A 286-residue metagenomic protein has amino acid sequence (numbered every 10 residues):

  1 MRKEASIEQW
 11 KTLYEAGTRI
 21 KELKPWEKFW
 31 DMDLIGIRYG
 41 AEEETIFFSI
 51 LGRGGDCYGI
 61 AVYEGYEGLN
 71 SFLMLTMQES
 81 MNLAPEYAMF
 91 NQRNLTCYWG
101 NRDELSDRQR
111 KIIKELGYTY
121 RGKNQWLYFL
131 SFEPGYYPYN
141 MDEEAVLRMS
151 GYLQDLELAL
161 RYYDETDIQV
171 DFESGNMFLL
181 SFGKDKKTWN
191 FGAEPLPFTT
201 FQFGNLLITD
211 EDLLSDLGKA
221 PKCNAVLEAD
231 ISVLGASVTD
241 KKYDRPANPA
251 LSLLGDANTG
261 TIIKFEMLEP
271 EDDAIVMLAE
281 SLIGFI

Functional and structural regions predicted by a protein language model:
M1-I286: Secondary-structure boundary/capping micro-motif
